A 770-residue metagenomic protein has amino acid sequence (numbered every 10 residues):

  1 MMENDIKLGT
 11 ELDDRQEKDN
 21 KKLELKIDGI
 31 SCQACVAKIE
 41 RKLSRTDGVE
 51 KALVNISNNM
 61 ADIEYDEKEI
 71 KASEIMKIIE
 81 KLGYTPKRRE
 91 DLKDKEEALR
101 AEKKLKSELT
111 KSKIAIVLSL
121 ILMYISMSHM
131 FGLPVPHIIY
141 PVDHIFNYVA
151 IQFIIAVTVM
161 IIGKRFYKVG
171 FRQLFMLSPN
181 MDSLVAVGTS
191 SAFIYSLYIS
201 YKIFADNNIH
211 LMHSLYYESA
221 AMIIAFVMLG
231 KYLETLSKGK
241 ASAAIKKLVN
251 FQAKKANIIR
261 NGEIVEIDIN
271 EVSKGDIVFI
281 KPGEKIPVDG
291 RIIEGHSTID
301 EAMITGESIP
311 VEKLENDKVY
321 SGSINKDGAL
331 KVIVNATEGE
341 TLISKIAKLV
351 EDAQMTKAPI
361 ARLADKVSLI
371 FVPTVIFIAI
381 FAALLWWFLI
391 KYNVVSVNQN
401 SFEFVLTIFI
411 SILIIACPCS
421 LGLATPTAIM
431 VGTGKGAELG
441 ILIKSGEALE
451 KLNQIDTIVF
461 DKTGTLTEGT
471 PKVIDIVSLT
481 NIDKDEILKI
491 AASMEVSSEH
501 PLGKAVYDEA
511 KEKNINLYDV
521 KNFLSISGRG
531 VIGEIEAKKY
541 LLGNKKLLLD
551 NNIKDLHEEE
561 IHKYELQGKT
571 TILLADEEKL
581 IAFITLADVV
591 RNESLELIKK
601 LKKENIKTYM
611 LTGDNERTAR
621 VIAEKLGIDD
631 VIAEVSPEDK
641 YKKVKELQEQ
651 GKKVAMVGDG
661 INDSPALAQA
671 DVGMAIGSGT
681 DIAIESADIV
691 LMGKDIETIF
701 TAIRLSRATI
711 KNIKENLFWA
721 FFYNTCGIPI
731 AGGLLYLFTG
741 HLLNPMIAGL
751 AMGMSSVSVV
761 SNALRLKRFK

Functional and structural regions predicted by a protein language model:
M1-N147, E263-I264, S344, K348-T356 (+2 more regions): Flexible metal-binding regulatory segments at protein termini and peripheral loops
E11-L12, K18, K22-E24, E96 (+5 more regions): Juxtamembrane coupling segments of multi-pass membrane pumps/enzymes
D14, S107-K255, K366: Transmembrane helix-loop-helix hairpins at the membrane interface
N20, A37, N58, A537 (+2 more regions): Conserved ATP-binding TGD loop and adjacent catalytic N/P-domain core of P-type ATPases
D47-Y65, E69, S73, L215-Y217 (+3 more regions): Conserved cytosolic catalytic loops of P-type ATPases
E97-L118, V169-A192, A347-F381, I455 (+3 more regions): Soluble-to-membrane junctions at the N-terminal ends of transmembrane alpha-helices in multi-pass ion-transporting
F131-F146, F175, I194, K435 (+7 more regions): Membrane-embedded alpha-helical bundles of multi-pass transporters
S478-E604, E616, I628-V644: P-type ATPase nucleotide-binding
